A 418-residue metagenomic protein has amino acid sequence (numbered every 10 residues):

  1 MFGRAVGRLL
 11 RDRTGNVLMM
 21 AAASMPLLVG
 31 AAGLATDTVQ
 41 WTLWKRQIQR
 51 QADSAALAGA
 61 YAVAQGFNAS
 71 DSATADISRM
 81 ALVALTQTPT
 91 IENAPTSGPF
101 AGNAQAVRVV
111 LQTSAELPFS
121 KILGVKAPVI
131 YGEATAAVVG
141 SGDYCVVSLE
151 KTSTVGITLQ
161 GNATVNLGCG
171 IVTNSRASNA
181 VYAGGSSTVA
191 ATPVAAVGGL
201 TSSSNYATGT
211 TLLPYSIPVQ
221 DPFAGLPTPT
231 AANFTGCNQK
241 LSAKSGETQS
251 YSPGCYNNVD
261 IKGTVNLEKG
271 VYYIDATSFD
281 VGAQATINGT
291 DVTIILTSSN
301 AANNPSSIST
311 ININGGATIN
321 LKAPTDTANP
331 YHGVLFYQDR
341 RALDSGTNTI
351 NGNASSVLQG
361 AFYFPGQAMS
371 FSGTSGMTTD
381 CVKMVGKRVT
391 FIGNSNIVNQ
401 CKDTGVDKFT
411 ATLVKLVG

Functional and structural regions predicted by a protein language model:
M1-A75, T173, A177, I274: Alpha-helical assembly-interface signal, strongest on the long, hydrophobic N-terminal helix that forms
N16-L18, P26, G30-G33, T38-T42 (+7 more regions): Extended compositionally biased segments used for macromolecular assembly or nucleic-acid engagement
V39-R46, R50, S54-L117, A136 (+1 more regions): Short amphipathic secondary-structure patches
L117-A231, L343-V385, V389-N394: Short, ordered "entry" segments at domain starts
S153-Q160, T173, N179-A183, P253-N258 (+6 more regions): Beta-strand-rich extracellular passenger or scaffold domains
G161-V165, G185-V189, L200-L212, A243-E247 (+7 more regions): Small-residue (G/S/T/A) turn/hinge positions that recur once per unit in extracellular repeat modules
P214-C237, Q284, D291-S299, N312-R341 (+1 more regions): Acidic/polar low-complexity surface segments
A232-A243, K402-G418: Short, low-complexity, Pro/Ser/Thr/Gly-rich segments in the mature regions of secreted, periplasmic
